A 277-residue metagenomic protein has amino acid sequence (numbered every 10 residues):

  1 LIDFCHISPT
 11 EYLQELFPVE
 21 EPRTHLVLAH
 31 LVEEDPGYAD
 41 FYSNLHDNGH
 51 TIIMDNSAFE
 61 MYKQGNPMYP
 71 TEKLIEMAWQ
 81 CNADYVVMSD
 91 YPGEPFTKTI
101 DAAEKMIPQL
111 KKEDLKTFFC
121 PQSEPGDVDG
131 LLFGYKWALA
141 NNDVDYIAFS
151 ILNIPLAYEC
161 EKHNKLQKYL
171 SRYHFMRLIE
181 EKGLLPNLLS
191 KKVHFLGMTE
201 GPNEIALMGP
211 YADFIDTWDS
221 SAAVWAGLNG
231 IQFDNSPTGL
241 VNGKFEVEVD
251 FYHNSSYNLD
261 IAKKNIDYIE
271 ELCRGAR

Functional and structural regions predicted by a protein language model:
L1-E113, R274-R277: Non-catalytic, usually N-terminal nucleic-acid engagement modules in DNA/RNA processing proteins
L1-E15, E72-I75, V87, P108-K111 (+3 more regions): Alpha/beta catalytic cores of nucleotide-metabolism and tRNA/nucleoside-modifying enzymes
C5-S8, T24-D35, D84-P108, L115-G130 (+3 more regions): Catalytic beta/alpha-barrel core
E20-H25, G49, N82-A83, E113 (+3 more regions): Glycine-enriched alpha-helix->loop->beta-strand junction motifs that scaffold or abut catalytic
V32-E33, A58-F59, I151-P155, S221-A226: Short, acidic/turn-prone active-site loops that include or flank metal/cofactor- and phosphate-binding residues
D55, A78, F119, M208-G209: Conserved, mostly hydrophobic/aromatic
M61-K63, E94-T97, D127-V128, P155-Y158 (+2 more regions): Short catalytic/ligand-binding loop motif for oxyanion handling, primarily in non-cytosolic enzymes, centered on
P67-Y69, G126-A138, T199-I215: Catalytic cores of alpha/beta
